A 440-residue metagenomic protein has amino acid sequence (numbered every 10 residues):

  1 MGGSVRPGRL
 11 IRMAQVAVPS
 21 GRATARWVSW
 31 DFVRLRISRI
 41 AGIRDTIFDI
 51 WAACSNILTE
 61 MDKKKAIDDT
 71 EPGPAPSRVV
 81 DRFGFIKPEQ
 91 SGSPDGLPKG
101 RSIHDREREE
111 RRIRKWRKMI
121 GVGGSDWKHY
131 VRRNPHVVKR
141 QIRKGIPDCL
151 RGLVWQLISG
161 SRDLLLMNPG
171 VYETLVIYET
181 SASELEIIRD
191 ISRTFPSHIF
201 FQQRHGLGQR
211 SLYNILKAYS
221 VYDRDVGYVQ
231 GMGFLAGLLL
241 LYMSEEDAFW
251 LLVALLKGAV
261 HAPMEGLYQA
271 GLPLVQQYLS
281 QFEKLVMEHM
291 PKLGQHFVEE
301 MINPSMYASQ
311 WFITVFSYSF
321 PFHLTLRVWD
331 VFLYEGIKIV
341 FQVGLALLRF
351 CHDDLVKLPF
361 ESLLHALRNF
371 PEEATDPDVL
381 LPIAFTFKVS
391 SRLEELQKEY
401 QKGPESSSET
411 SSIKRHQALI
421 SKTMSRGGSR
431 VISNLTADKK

Functional and structural regions predicted by a protein language model:
M1-A41: Intrinsically disordered, low-complexity basic segments at termini and long loops, enriched in Pro/Gly and/or Arg/Ser
R26, W30, R36-N134, S429 (+1 more regions): Eukaryotic extended interaction platforms
I57-E60, M119, Q141, L157 (+17 more regions): Alpha-helical recognition domains of nuclear gene-regulatory proteins
K63, Q342-K440: C-terminal regulatory/linker segments that are acidic, Ser/Thr- and Pro-rich and often disordered or coiled-coil
G123-S280, M287: Alpha-helical repeat/alpha-solenoid scaffolds of the HEAT/ARM/MIF4G superfamily and closely related elongated all-alpha
C149-L153, L164-Y172, H198, Q202 (+12 more regions): Short, flexible/disordered secondary-structure transition segments
L272, Y278-L279, H289-F387: Alpha-helical bundle/repeat cores within regulatory domains of eukaryotic proteins
